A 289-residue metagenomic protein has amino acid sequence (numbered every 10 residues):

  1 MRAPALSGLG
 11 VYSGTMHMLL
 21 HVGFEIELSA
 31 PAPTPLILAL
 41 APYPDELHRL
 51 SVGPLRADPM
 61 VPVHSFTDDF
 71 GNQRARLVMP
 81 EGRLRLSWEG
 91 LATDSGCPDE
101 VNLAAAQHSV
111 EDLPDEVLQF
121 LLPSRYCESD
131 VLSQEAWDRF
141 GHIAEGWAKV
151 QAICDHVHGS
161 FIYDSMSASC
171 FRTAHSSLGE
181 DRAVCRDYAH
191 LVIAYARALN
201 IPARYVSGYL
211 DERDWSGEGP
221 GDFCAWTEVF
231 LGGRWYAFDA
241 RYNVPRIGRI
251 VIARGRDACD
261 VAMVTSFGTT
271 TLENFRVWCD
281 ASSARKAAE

Functional and structural regions predicted by a protein language model:
L9-A105: Intrinsically disordered, low-complexity N-terminal segments that are enriched in acidic
A30, L91-G96, N102, D112-A183 (+4 more regions): Secondary-structure boundary elements
A41-Y43, N102-E111, R241-P245, F267-T269: Short intrinsically disordered coil segments
V61-V63, V110-L113, P245-R254: Short, surface-exposed linear segments at secondary-structure transitions and domain or protein termini
D155, D187-N274: Hydrophobic/aromatic-rich core segments of domains that either
A253, A288-E289: Hydrophobic helices that insert into or interface with lipid environments
